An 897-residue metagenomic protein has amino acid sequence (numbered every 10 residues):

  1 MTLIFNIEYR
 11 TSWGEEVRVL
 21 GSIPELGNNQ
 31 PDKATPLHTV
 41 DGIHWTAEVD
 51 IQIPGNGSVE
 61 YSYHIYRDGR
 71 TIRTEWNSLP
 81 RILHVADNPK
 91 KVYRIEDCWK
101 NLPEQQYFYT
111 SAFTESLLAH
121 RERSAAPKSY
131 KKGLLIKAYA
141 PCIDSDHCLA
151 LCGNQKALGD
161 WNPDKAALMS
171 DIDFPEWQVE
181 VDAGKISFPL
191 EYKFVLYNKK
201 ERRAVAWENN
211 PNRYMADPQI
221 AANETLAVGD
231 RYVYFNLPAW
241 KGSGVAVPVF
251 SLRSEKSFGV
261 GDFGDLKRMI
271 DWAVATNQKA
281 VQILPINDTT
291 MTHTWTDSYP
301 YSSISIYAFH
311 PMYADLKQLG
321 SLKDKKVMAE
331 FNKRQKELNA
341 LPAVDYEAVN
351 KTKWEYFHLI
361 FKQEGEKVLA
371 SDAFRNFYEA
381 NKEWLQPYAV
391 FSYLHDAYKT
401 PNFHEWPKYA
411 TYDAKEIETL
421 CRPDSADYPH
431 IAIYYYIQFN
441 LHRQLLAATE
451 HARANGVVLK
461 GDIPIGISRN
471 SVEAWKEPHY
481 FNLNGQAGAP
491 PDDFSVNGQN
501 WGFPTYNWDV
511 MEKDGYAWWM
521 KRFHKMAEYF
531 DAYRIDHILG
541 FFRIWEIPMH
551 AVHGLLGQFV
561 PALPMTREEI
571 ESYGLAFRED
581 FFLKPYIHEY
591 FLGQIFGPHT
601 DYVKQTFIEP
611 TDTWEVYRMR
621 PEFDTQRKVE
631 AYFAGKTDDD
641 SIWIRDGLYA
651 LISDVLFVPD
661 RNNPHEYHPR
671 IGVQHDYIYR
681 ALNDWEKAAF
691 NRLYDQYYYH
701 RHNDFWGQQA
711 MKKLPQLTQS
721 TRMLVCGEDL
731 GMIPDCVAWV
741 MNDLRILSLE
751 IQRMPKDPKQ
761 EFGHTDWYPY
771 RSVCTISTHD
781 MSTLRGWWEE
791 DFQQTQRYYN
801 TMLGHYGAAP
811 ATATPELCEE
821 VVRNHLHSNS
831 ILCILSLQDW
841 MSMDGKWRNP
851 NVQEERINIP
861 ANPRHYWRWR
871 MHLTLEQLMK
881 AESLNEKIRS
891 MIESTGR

Functional and structural regions predicted by a protein language model:
T2-E8, G133-A140: A short, amphipathic beta-strand motif
R10-N56, Y66-A86, A140-F188, Y197-I220 (+2 more regions): Aromatic-rich carbohydrate-binding modules that target alpha-glucans
P89-Y93: Catalytic "initiation/cleavage/transfer" segments centered on a nucleophilic residue and adjacent nucleic-acid-engaging
I95-W99: Boundary detector for helix-to-coil junctions that initiate low-complexity/charged tails
N101-E104: Long, intrinsically disordered, low-complexity Ser/Thr/Pro-rich regulatory/activation regions of nuclear proteins
Y107-K131, L135, D182-K185, A216-R897: Catalytic cores of glycan-processing enzymes that make or break glycosidic bonds
